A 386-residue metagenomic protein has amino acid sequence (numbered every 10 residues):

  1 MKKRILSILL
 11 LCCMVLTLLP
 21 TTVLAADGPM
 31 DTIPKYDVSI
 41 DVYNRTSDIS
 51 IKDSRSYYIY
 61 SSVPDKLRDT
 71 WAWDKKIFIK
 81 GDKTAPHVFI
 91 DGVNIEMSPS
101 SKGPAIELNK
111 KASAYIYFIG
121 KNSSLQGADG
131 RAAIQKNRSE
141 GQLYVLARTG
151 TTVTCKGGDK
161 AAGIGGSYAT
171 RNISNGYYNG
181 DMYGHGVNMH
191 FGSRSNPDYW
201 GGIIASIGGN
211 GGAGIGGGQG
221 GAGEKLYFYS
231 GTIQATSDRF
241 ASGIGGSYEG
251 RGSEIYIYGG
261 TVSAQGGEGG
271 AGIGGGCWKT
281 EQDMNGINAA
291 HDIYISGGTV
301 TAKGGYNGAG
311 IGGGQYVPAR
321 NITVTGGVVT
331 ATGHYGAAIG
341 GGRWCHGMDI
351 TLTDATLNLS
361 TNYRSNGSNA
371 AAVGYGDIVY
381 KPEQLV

Functional and structural regions predicted by a protein language model:
M1-L10: Positively charged n-region of N-terminal signal peptides that target proteins for export
L11-C12, T154: The N-terminal extracellular segments of secreted preproproteins, especially immediately downstream of signal
V15-L24: C-terminal segment of classical bacterial N-terminal signal peptides
A26-V386: A composition-driven surface/loop motif
